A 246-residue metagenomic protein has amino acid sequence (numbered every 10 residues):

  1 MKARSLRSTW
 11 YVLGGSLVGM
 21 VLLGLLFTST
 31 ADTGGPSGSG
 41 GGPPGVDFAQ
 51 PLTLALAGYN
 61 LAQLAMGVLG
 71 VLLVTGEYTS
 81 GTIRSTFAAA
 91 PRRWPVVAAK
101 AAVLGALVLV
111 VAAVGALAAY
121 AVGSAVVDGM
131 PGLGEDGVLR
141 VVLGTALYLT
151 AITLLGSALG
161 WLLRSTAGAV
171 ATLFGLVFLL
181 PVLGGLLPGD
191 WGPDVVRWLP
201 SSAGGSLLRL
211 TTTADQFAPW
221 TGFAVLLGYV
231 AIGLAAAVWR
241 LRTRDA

Functional and structural regions predicted by a protein language model:
M1-R4: A short amphipathic helical element positioned immediately N-terminal to and/or at the very start of a transmembrane
L6, A90-R92, L159, S165 (+1 more regions): Generic structural signal for small/hydrophobic residues in well-ordered secondary structure, especially within
T9-G70, V97-L162, F178-G185, D190 (+2 more regions): Secretory targeting signals
W10, W94, A167-G168: Residues that define the loop-to-transmembrane-helix transition and helix capping in multi-pass membrane transporters
L13, R84, V97, V170-A171: Hydrophobic/aromatic positions within or immediately flanking transmembrane alpha-helices of multi-pass small-molecule
L72-A106: Helix-loop-helix units of permease transmembrane domains in multi-pass membrane transporters, especially ABC
D194, W198-S202, S206-L208: Extracytosolic (periplasmic/ER-lumenal) interhelical loops and adjacent juxtamembrane/interface segments of multi-pass
V225-A246: Junction motif at the cytosolic side of a transmembrane helix
